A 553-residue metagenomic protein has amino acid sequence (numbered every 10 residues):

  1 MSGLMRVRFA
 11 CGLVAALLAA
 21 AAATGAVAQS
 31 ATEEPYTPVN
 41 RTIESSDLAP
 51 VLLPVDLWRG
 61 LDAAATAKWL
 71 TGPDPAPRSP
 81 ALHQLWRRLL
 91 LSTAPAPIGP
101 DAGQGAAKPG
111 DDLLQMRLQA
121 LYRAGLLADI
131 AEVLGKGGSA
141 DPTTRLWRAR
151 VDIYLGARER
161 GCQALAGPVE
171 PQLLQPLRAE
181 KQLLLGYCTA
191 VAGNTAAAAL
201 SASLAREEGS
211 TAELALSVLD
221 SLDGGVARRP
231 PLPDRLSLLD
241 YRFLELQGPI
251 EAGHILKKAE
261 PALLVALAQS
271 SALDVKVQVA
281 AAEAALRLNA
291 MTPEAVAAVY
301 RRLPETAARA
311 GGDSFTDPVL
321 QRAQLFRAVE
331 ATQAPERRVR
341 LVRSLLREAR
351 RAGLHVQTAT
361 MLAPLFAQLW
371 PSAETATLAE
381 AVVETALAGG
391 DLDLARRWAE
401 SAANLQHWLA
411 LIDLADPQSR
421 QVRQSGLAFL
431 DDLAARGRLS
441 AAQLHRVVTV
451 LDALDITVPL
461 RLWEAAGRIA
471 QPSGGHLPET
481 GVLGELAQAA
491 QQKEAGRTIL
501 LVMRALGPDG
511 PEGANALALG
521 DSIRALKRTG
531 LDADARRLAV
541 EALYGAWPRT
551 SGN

Functional and structural regions predicted by a protein language model:
Q29-D111, A284-L288, P293-T332, Q421-R497: Terminal, intrinsically disordered low-complexity segments enriched in charged/polar and proline residues
L52-W58, D74-P75, L90-A107, A131-D141 (+17 more regions): Solenoid-like repeat scaffolds
A106-L114, G137-W147, L174-L183, S210-L216 (+14 more regions): Generic helix N-cap/helix-start motif at coil->alpha-helix transitions
A120, W147, V151-D152, C188 (+2 more regions): Residue-level signature for tetratricopeptide repeat
A124, L155-G156, A192, G389 (+1 more regions): Structural motif corresponding to the intra-repeat A-B loop/turn of tetratricopeptide repeats
L127-I130, R160-A164, T195-S201, L394-R396 (+1 more regions): Solenoid-repeat scaffolds in large eukaryotic assemblies
A164-K258: Extended amphipathic alpha-helical segments with heptad-repeat/coiled-coil character used for oligomerization, fusion
V218-L394: Long, internal scaffold/assembly segments composed of regular secondary structure
